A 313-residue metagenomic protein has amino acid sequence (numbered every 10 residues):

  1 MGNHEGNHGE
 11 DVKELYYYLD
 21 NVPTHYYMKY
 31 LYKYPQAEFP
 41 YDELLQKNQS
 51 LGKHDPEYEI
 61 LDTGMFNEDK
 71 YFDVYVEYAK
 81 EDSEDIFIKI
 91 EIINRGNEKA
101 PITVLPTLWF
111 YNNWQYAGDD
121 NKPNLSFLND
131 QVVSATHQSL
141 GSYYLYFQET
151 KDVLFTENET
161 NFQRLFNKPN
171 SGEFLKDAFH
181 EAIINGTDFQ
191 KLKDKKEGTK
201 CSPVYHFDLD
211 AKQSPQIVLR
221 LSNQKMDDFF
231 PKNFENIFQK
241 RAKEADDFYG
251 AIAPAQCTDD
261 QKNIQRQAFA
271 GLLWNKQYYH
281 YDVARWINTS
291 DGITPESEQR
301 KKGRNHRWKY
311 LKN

Functional and structural regions predicted by a protein language model:
M1-N275, Y279-N313: Anionic coordination/interaction segments
